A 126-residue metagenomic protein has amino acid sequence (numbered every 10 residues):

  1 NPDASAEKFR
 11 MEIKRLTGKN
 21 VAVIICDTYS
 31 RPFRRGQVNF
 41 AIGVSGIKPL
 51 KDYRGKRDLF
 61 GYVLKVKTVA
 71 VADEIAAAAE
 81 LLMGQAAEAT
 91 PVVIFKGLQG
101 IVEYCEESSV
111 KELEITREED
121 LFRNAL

Functional and structural regions predicted by a protein language model:
N1-K19: Phosphate-interacting basic helix/loop segments used at nucleotide- and nucleic-acid interfaces
V21, I25-L126: A structural signal for small-residue-enriched, beta-sheet-centric alpha/beta enzyme cores and oligomeric scaffold folds
